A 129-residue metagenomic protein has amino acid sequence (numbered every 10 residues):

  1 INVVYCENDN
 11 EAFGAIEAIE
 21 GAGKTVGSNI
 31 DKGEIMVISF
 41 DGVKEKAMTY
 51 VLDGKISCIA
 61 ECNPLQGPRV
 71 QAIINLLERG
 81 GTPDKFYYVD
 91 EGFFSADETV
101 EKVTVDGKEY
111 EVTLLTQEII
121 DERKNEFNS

Functional and structural regions predicted by a protein language model:
I1-T49: Hydrophobic alpha-helical
V3, S28, I59-A60, K85-Y87: Short, hydrophobic secondary-structure boundary micro-motifs
A18-T25, Y50, G54, I73-G80: Structured segments of extracytoplasmic/periplasmic soluble domains in secreted or envelope-associated proteins
K24, K32, K44-K46, K55 (+4 more regions): Context-gated lysine
M36, S57-C58, G92: Conserved beta-strand segments of alpha/beta enzyme cores
D53-P64: Short beta-strand elements at the ligand-binding edges of bilobed clamshell
C62, Q66-S129: Hinge/cleft segment of the Venus flytrap/periplasmic-binding protein
